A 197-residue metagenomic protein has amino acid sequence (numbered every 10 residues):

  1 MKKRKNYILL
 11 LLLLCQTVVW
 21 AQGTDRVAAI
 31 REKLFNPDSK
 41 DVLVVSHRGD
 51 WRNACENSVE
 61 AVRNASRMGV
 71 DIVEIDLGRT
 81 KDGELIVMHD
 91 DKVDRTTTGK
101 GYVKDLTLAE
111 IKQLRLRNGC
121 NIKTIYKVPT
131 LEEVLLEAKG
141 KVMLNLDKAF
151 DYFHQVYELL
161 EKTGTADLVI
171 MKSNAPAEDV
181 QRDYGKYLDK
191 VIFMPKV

Functional and structural regions predicted by a protein language model:
M1-R26: Bacterial Sec-dependent N-terminal signal peptides
A21-V197: Phosphate-group recognition and catalysis centered on beta-loop-alpha active-site segments
